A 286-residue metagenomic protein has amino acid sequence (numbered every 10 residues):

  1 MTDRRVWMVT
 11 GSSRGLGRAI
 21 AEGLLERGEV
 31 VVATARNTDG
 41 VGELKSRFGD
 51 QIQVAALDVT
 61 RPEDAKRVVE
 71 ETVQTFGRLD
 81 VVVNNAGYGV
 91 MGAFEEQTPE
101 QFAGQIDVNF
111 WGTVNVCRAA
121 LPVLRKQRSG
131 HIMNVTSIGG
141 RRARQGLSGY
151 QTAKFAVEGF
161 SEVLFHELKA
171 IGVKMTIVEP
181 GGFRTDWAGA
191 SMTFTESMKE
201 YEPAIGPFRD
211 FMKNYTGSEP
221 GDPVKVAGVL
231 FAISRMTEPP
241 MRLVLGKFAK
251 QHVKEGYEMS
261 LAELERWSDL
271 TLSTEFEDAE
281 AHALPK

Functional and structural regions predicted by a protein language model:
G11-R14: Conserved glycine-rich cofactor-binding loop
R27-E43: Conserved glycine-rich Rossmann-like NAD(P)H-binding loop of the short-chain dehydrogenase/reductase
L57-R67, P99: The beta1-alpha1 cofactor-binding region of Rossmann-like NAD(H)/NADP(H)-dependent oxidoreductases
A93-F94, T98-A103: Substrate-binding pocket helix/loop in short-chain dehydrogenase/reductase
C117, A153: Active-site helix of classical SDR
S137: Residue(s) in the substrate-gating loop at a strand-loop-helix junction that position the organic substrate next
A170-P240: SDR active-site lid
